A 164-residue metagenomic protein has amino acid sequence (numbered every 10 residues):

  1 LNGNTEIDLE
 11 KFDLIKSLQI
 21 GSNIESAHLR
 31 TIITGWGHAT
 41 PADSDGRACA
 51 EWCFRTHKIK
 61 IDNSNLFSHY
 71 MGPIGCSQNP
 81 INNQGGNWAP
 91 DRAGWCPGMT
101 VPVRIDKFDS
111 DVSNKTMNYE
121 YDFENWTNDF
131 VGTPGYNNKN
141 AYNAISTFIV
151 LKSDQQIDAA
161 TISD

Functional and structural regions predicted by a protein language model:
L1-D164: Extracellular/secretory-pathway and virion-surface proteins
